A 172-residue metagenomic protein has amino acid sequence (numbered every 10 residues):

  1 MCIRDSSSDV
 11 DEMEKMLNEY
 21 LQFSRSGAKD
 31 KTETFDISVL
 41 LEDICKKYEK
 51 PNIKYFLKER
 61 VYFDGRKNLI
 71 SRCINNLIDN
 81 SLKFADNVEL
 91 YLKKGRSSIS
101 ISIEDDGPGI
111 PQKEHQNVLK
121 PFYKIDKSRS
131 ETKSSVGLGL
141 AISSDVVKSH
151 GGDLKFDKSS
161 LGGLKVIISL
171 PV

Functional and structural regions predicted by a protein language model:
R4-P51: Conserved DHp (HisKA) dimerization/phosphotransfer helix of two-component histidine kinases, i.e., the long coiled-coil
K54-G65: Conserved catalytic submotifs in the C-terminal HATPase_c
N87-S97: Short beta-strand/loop element within the Bergerat-fold HATPase_c
D105: Acidic ATP/Mg2+-coordinating residue in the GHKL
I110-Y123: Short conserved segment of the HATPase_c
G139, S143: Short alpha-helical Gxxx[C/S/T] motif in the catalytic ATP-binding
G151-G152: Conserved glycine-rich
